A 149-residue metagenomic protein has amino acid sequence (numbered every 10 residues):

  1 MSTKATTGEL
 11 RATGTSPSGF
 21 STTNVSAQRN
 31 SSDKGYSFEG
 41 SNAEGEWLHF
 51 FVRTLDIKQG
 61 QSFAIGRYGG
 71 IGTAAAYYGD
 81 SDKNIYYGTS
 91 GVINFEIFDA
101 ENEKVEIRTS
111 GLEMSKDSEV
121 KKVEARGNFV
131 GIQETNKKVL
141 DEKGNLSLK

Functional and structural regions predicted by a protein language model:
M1, A5-T6, V92-N94, K138-V139: Low-complexity, acidic/polar, glycine-enriched regions of mature
M1-Y36: Polar/acidic, low-complexity leader/linker segments enriched in S/T/G and N/D
T3, Q59-I71, E103-S110, K137-G144: Short, well-ordered strand-loop elements centered on a beta-strand within folded domains, enriched for acidic residues
T6-A12, T89-I93, E103-I107, V123-F129: One face of beta-strands
L10-S16, G40-N42, G111-K116: Short acidic, glycine-rich loop/turn motifs
F20-A27, W47-T54, Y87-T89, D117-F129: Short amphipathic beta-strand/extended segments with alternating polar/hydrophobic composition
R29-N102: Surface-exposed helix/loop patches within compact recognition domains
E106-K149: Mixed-charge, glycine-accented linear interaction segment located at domain edges/termini
